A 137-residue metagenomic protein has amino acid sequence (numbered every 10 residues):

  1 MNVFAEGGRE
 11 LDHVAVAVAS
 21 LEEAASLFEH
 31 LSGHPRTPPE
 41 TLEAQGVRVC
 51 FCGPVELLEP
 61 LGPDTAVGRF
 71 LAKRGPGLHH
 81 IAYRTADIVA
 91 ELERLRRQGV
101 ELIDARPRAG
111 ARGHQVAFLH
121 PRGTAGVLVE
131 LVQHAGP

Functional and structural regions predicted by a protein language model:
M1-G7, R48-G53, E59, L92-P137: Vicinal oxygen chelate
N2-E6, L11-D12, H34-A44, G62-K73 (+2 more regions): A cross-kingdom feature marking solvent-exposed beta-strand/loop segments within repeated, beta-rich binding/scaffold
E10-A19, V49-G53, V67-R94, A117: Vicinal oxygen chelate
S20-P35, R97-Q98: Amphipathic alpha-helical segments
E22, H30-L31, L42, P76 (+3 more regions): Hydrophobic/basic alpha-helical segments enriched in Actinobacteria
A24, H34-P35, V55-L57, T65-A66 (+1 more regions): Short loop/beta submotifs within extracellular cysteine-rich repeat domains
E29, H34-T37, T41-E56: Solvent-exposed, charged interface segments at domain starts and junctions
L58-P63, R84-T85: Short, functional N-terminal and low-complexity linear motifs
